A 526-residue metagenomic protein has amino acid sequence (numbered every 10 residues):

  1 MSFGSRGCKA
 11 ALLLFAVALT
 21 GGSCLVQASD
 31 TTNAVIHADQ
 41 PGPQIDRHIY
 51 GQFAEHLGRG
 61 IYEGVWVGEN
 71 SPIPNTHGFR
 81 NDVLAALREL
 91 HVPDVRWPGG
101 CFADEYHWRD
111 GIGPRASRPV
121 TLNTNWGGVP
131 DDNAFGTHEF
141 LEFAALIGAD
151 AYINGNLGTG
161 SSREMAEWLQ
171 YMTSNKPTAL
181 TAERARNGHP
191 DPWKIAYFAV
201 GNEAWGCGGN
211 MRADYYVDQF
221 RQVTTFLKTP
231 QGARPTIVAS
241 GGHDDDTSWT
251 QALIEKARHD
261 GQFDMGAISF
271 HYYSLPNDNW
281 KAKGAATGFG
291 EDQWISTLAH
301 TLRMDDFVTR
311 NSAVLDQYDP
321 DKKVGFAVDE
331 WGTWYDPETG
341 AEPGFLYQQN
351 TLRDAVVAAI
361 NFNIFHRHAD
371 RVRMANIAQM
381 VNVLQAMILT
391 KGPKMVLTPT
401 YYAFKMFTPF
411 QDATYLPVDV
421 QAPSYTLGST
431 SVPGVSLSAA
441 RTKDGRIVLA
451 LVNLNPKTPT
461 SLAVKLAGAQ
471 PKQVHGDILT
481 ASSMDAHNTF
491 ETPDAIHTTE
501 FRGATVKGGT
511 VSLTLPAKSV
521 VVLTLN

Functional and structural regions predicted by a protein language model:
M1-L12: Bacterial N-terminal signal peptides that target proteins for export
A10-S23: Bacterial N-terminal signal peptides
C24-A267, T301-P337, A341-N526: Non-catalytic accessory regions flanking glycosidase/transglycosidase catalytic cores in CAZymes
D245, D264-I295: Long, well-ordered, tryptophan-enriched scaffold segments
L298: Gly/Pro-rich active-site loop or hairpin
